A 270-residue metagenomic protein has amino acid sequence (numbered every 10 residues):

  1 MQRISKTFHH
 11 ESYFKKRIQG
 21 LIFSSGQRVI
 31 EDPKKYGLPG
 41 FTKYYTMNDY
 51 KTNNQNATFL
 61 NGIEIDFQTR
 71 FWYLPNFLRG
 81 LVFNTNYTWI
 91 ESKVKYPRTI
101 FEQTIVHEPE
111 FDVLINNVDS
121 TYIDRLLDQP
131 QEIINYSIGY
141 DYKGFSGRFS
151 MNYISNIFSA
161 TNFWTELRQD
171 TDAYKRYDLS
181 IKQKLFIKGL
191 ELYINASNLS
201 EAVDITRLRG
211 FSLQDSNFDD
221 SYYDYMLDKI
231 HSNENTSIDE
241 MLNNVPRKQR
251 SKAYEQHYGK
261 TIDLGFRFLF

Functional and structural regions predicted by a protein language model:
M1, S12, E64-Q68, S137-G139 (+3 more regions): Outer-membrane beta-barrel architecture
M1-R17, Q131, S137: Structural signature of Gram-negative outer-membrane beta-barrels, strongest in the C-terminal barrel of TonB-dependent
Q2-S5, F67-P75, L81, Y142-G144 (+3 more regions): Outer-membrane beta-barrel proteins
S5, A57-I63, P130-I134, A173-Y177 (+1 more regions): Residues that define the transmembrane beta-barrel architecture of outer-membrane proteins
T7-E11, R79-T85, Y136, F145-F149 (+3 more regions): Transmembrane beta-strands of outer-membrane beta-barrel proteins
K15, Y36-F158: Gram-negative outer-membrane beta-barrel transporters
S25-K51, P97-Y122, F163-T165, R209-R250: Solvent-exposed loop segments that connect transmembrane elements
N152-T161, Q183-F270: C-terminal beta-signal and adjacent terminal beta-strands/loops of Gram-negative outer-membrane beta-barrel proteins
